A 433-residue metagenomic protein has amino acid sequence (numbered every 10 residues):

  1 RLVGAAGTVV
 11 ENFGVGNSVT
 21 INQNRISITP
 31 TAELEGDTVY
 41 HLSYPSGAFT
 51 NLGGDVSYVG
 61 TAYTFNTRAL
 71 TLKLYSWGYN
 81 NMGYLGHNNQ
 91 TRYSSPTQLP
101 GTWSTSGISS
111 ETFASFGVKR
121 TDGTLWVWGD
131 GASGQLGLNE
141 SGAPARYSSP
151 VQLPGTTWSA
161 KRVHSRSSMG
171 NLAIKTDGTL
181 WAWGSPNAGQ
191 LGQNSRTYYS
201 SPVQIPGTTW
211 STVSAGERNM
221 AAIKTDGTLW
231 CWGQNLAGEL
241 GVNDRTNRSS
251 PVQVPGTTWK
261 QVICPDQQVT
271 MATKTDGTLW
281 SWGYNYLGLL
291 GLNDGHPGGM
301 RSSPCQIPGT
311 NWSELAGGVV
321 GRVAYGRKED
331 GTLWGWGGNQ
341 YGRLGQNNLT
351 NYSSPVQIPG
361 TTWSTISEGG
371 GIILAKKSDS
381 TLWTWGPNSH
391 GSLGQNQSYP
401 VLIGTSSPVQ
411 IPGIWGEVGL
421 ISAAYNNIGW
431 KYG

Functional and structural regions predicted by a protein language model:
L2-T31: Extracellular beta-sheet repeat scaffolds used for adhesion and glycan interaction
L2-V3, G7, L34-G36, S43-L70: Acidic, Ser/Thr/Gly/Pro-rich low-complexity segments and short DxT(G/T)-type signature motifs
A69-I108, G419-G433: An edge-strand/N-cap motif at the start of beta-rich repeat modules
Y75-S94, G129-S148, G184-S201, W232-S250 (+3 more regions): Short glycine/serine- and acidic-residue-enriched loop/turn motifs that recur at repeat junctions
S76, A114-V118, V127, M169-A173 (+11 more regions): Conserved core positions of repeat-based scaffolds
T112, R120-T121, R166-S167, T176 (+9 more regions): Residue-level detector of Asp-centered blade-edge/turn motifs that repeat once per structural unit in beta-propeller
T121, S149-T157, T176-L180, T197 (+7 more regions): Thr-biased low-complexity repeat/linker tracts and other Thr-enriched repetitive architectures
